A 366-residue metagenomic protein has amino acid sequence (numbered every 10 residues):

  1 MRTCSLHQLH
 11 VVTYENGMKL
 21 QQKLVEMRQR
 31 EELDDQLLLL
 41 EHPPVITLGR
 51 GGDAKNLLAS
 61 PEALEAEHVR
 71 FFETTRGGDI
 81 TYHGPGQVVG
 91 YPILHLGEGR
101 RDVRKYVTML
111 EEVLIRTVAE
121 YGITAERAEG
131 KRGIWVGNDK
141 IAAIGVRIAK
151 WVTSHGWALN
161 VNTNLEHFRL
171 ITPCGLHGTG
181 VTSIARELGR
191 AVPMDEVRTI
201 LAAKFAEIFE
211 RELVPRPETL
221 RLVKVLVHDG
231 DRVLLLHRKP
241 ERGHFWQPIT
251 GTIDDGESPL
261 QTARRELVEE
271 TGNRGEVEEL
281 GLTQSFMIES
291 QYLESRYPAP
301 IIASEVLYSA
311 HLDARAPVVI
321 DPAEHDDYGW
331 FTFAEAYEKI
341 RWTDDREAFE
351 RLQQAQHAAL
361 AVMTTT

Functional and structural regions predicted by a protein language model:
M1-W135, K140-I141, A191-V192: N-terminal lobe of the biotin/lipoate ligase/transferase fold
H7-L9, G99-A142, R147-P217: Long, positively charged amphipathic alpha-helical accessory segments at protein N-termini or as interdomain linkers
E41, N160, V227, L307-H311: Short, well-ordered beta-strand micro-motif
R104, R232-R274, T366: Conserved Nudix-box catalytic region and its N-terminal flanking loop in Nudix hydrolases and closely related
A128-G130, N138, I144, G272-A316: Active-site segment of metal-dependent pyrophosphate-handling enzymes, primarily the Nudix hydrolase catalytic core
H177-T179, L307-S309, V318-E350: NUDIX/MutT-family hydrolases
T199-K204, I208-P217, E338-T366: Charged phosphate-binding loop/patch that engages nucleotide di/tri-phosphates or the phosphate backbone of nucleic
R216-V233, T252-D255: Conserved N-terminal beta-strand and adjoining loop/helix that marks the start of the Nudix/MutT-like hydrolase domain
